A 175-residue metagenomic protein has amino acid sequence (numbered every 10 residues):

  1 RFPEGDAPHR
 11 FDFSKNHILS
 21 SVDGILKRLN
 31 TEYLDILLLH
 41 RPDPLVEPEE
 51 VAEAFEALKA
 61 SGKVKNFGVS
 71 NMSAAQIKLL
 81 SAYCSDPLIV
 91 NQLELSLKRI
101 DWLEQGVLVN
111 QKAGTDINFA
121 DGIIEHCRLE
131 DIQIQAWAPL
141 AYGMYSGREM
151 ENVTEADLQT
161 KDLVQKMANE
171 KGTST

Functional and structural regions predicted by a protein language model:
R1-H9, Y33-L38, M144-Y145: N-terminal small/glycine-rich loop or linker at the start of catalytic domains across soluble metabolic enzymes
P3-H17, H40, L45, K112 (+1 more regions): Active-site mouth loops of central-metabolism enzymes
P8, G24, R41, F67 (+1 more regions): Short, flexible active-site loop motifs that bind/organize anionic cofactors or intermediates
F11-L29, E50, A75-L79, F119: Short, acidic/polar
L26-E47: Active-site groove signature of glycoside hydrolases
V46-T175: Beta/alpha (TIM)-barrel catalytic core signal, keyed to glycine-rich beta->alpha loops juxtaposed to Asp/Glu that bind
